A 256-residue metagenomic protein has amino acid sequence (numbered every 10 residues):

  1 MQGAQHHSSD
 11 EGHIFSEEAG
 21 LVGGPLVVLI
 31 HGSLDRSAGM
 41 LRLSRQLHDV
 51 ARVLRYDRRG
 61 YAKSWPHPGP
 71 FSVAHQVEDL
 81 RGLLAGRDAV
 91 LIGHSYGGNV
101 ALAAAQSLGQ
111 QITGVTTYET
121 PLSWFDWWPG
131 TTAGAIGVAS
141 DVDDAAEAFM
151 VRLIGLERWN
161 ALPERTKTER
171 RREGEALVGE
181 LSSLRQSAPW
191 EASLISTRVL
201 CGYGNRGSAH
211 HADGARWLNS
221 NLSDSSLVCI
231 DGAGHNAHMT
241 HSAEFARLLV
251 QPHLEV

Functional and structural regions predicted by a protein language model:
M1-H13: N-terminal cap/lid segment of alpha/beta-hydrolase-fold proteins
D10-P66: Conserved HGGG/HGGXW glycine-rich cap/lid loop of the alpha/beta-hydrolase fold
L29-G32, S95, G204: Glycine-rich His-Gly loop
G39-L41, S64-G69, W127-W128, A212-D213: Conserved catalytic-core motifs of eukaryotic protein kinase domains, centered on the activation segment
R42-R45, L54-I92, Y96, R247: Active-site loop/oxyanion-hole signature of alpha/beta-hydrolase fold enzymes
L102-Q106, Q110-S140: Flexible "cap/lid" loop of the alpha/beta hydrolase fold
T166-N221, S226-C229: Conserved serine/cysteine hydrolase catalytic core
I230-A246: Catalytic histidine-centered segment of alpha/beta-hydrolase-like enzymes
